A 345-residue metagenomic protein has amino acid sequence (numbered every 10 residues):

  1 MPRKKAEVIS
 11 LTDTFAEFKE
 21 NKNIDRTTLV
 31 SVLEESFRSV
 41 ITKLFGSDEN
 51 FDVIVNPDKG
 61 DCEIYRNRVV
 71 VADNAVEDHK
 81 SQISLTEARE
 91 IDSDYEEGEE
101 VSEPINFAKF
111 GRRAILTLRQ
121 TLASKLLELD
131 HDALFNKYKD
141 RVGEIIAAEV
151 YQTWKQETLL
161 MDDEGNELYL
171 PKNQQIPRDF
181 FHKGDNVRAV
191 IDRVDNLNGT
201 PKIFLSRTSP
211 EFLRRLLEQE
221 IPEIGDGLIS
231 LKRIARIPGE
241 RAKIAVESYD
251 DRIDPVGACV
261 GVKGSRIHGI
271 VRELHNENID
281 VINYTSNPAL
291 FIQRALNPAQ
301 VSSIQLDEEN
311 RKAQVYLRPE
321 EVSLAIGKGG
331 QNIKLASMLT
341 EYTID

Functional and structural regions predicted by a protein language model:
M1-D345: RNA-contacting regions in translation and RNA-metabolism proteins, encompassing KH/S1 modules where present
